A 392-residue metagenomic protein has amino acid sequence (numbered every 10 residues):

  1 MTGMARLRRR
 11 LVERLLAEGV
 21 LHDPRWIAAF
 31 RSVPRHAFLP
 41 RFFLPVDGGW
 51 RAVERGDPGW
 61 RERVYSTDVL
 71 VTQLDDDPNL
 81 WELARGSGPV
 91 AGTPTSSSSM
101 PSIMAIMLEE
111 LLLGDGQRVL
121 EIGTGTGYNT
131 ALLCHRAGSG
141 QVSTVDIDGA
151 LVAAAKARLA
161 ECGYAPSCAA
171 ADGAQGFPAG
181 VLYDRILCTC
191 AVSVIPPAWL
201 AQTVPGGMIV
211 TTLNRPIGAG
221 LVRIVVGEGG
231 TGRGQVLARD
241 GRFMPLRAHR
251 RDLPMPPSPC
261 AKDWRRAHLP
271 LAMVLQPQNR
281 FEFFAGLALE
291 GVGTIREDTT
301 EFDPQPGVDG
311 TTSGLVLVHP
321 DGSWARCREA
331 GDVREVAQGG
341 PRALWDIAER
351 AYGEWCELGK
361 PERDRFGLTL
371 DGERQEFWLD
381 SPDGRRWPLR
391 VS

Functional and structural regions predicted by a protein language model:
T2-L120, N129, Y164, R365-S392: Class I SAM-dependent transferase core
M4, D23-I27, G92-P101, E290-V292 (+6 more regions): Hydrophobic alpha-helical segments that drive targeting, anchoring, or assembly
G19, P34-F38, C188, Y352-G359: Short amphipathic alpha-helical segments enriched in hydrophobics
A91-V210, N214-P216, V222: Conserved nucleotide-cofactor-binding alpha/beta core module
S193-V308, R386-V391: Class I SAM-binding transferase module
V308-G310, V316-H319: Polyanion-binding interface signature
V318-S392: C-terminal target-recognition/interaction regions appended to catalytic cores
